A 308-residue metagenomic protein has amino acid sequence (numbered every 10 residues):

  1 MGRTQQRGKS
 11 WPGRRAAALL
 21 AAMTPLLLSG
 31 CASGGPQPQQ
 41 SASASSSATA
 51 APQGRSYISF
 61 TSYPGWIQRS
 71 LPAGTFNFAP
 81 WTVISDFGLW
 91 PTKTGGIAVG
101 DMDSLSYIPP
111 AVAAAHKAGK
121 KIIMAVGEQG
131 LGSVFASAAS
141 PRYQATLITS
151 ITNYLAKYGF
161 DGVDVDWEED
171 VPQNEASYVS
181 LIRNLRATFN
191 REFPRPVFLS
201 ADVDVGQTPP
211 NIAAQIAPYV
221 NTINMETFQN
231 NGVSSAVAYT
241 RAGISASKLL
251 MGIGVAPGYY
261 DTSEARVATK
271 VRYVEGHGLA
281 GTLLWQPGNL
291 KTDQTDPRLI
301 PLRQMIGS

Functional and structural regions predicted by a protein language model:
Q5-L19: Bacterial N-terminal signal peptides that target proteins for export
T24-P25: Residue-level signal for mature regions of secreted extracellular proteins and peptides
L28-G30: C-terminal motif of bacterial Sec signal peptides marking the signal peptidase cleavage site
A32-G34: Bacterial signal peptide processing site
Q40-Q53: Post-signal peptide N-terminal segment of mature Sec-exported envelope proteins
A51-T240, A246-L250, A256-E264, G288-Q294 (+2 more regions): Chitinase-like catalytic core of GlcNAc-active glycosidases
V271: Catalytic cores of alpha/beta
G281-N289: Glycine-rich phosphate-binding active-site loops on the catalytic face of alpha/beta enzymes
